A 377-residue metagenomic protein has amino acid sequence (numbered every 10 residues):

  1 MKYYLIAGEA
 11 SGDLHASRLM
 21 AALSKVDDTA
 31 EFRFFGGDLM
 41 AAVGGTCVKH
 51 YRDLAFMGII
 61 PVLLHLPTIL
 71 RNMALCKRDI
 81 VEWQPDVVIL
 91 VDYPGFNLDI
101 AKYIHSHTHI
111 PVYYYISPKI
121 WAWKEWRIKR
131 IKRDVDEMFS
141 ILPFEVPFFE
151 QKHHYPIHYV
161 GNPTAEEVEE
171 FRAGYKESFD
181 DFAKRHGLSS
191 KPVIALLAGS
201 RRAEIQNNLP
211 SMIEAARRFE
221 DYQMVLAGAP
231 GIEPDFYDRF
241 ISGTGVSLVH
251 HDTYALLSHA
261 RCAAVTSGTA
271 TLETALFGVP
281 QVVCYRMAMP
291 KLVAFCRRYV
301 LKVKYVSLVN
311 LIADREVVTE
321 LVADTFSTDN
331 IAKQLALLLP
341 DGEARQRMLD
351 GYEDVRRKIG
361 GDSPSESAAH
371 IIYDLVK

Functional and structural regions predicted by a protein language model:
M1-K377: Nucleotide-activated sugar donor-binding and catalytic core shared by glycosyltransferases and related lipid-linked
